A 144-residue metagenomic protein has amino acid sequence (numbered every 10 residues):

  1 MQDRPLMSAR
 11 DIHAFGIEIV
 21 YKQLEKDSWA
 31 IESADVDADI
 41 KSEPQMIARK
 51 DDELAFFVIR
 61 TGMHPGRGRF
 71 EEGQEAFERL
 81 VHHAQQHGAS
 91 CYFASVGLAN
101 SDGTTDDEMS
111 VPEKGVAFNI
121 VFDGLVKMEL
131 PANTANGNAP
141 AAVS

Functional and structural regions predicted by a protein language model:
M1, G66-H82, V126-P140: Hydrophobic transmembrane alpha-helix bundles
M1-D35: Acidic-basic catalytic patches of nuclease active cores, encompassing PD-(D/E)XK and other metal-cofactor nuclease
I17, S42, G73-F77: Amphipathic coiled-coil/heptad-repeat helices and related helical stalk/stem segments that mediate oligomerization
V36-I40: A short beta-turn/loop motif at secondary-structure boundaries
E43-A48: Short acidic loop-to-beta-strand element that houses the catalytic metal-binding Asp/Glu of nuclease active sites
R49, E53-E113: Catalytic cores of nucleic-acid endonucleases
S110-S144: Glycine-rich, aromatic-bearing surface loops/beta-hairpins
